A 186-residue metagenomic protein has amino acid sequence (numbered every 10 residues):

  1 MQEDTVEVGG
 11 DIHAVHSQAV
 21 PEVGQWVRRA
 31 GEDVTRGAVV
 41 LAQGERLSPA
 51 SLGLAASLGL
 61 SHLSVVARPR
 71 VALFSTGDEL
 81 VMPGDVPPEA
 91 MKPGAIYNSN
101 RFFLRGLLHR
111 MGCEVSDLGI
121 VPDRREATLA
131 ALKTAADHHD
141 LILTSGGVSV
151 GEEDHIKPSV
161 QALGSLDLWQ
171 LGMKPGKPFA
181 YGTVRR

Functional and structural regions predicted by a protein language model:
M1-D117: Short, glycine/charged-enriched hinge/interface segments at domain edges or termini
D78, A95, R101-R186: Short glycine/threonine-rich loop/turn motifs
